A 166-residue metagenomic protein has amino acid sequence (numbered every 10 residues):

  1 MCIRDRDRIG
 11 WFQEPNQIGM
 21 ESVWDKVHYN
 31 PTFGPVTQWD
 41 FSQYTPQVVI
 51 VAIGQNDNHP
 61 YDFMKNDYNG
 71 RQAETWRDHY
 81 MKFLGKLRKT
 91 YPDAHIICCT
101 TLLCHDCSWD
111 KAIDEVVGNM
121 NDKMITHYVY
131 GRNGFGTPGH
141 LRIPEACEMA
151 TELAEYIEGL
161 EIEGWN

Functional and structural regions predicted by a protein language model:
R4-R77, L103-C107, H140, P144: Conserved SGNH/GDSL esterase-like catalytic core that processes O-acyl groups on lipids and polysaccharides
F41, K89-D93, N121: Proline-centered flexible-loop/turn and helix-kink motifs
I50-G54, L84, H95-C98: Conserved, well-ordered alpha-helix/loop/beta-strand core segments that scaffold catalytic motifs
Q72-D78, H95, N166: C-terminal domain-boundary segment and adjacent tail
Y80-G85, I113-D114: Generic structural signal for well-ordered alpha-helices, preferentially at hydrophobic/aromatic core positions
H95-N166: Extracellular serine-dependent O-acyl
